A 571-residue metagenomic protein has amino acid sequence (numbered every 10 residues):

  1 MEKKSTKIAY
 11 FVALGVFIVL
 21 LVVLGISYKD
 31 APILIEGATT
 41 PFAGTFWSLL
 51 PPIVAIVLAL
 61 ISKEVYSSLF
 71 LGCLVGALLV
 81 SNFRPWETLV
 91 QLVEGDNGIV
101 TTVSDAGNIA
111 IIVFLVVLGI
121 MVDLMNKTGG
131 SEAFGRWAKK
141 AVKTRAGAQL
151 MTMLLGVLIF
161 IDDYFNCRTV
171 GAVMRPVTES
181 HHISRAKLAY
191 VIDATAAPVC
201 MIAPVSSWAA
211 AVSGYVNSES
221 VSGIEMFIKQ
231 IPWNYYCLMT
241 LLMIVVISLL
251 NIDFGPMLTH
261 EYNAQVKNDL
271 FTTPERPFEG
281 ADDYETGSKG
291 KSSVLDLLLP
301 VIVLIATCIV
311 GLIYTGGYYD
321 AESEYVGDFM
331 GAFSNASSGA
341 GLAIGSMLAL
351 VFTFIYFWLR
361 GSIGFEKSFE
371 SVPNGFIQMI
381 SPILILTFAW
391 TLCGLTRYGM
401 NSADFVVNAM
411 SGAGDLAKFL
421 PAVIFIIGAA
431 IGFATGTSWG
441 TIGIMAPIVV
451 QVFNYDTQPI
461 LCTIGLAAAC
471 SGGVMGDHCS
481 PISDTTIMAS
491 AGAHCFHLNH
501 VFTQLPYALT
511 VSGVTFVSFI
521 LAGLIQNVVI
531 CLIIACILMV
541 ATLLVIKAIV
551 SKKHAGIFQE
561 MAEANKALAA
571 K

Functional and structural regions predicted by a protein language model:
M1-F17, V177-L270, Y284-D296, T486-L543: Membrane-core helix-loop-helix motifs of multi-pass transport proteins
M1-T39, E370-C393, R397: Alpha-helical transmembrane segments and their cytosolic membrane-interface
E2-G15, I53-L69, Q149, A186-A194 (+3 more regions): Alpha-helical transmembrane segments and their helix-start/interface "positive-inside/aromatic belt" motifs in integral
F11-G25, P51-I61, G72-L79, F114-D123 (+13 more regions): Hydrophobic core segments of alpha-helical transmembrane domains in multi-pass membrane transport and ion-translocation
P32-I120, A133, W137, A141 (+4 more regions): Hydrophobic transmembrane alpha-helices of multi-pass solute/ion transporters
R84-A189, S362-D456: Membrane-embedded alpha-helical segments and adjacent helix-loop junctions characteristic of multi-pass solute
A138-I224, A434-M475, D484-N499, L543-A548: Hydrophobic transmembrane alpha-helices that form the pore/transport pathway of multi-pass ion and small-solute
T240-N335, M347, V351-S371, N499-L505 (+1 more regions): Long, contiguous bundles of hydrophobic transmembrane helices that form the permeation core of multi-pass
